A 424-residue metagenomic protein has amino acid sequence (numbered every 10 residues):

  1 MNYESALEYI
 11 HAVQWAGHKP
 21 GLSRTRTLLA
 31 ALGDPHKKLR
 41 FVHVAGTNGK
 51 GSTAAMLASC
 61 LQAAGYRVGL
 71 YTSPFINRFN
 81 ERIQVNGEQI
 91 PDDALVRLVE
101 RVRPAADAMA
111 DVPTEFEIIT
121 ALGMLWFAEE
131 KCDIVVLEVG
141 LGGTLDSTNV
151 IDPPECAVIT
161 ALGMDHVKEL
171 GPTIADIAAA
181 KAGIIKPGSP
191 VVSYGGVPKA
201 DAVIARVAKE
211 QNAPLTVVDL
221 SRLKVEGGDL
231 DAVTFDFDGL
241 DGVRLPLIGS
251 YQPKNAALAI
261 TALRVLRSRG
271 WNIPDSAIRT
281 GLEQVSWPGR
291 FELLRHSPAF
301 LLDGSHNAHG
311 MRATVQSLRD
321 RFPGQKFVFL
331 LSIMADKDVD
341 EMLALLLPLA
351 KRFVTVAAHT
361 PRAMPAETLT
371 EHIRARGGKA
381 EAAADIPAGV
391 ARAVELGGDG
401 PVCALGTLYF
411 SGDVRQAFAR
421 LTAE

Functional and structural regions predicted by a protein language model:
M1-A16: Charged, amphipathic alpha-helical linker segments immediately N-terminal to NTP-binding catalytic cores
H18, L22, R26-K38, A63-D152 (+2 more regions): ATP-dependent carboxylate-amine ligase catalytic core
K38, I134-L137, L145-V158, L162-G163 (+3 more regions): Nucleotide phosphate-binding/pyrophosphate-handling subdomain across enzymes that bind or process nucleotide phosphates
V44, S52-G69: A conserved segment at the C-terminal end of the G1
A110, I118, K131-E138, P154-G239 (+2 more regions): Acidic, Mg2+-coordinating active-site environments of NTP-dependent enzymes
Y194-T216, L230-T234, A299-L302, A308 (+1 more regions): C-terminal helical cap/extension that packs against the catalytic core of soluble nucleotide-cofactor enzymes
T407: Active-site-proximal loop/hinge segments that shape catalytic or ion-binding/gating pockets
